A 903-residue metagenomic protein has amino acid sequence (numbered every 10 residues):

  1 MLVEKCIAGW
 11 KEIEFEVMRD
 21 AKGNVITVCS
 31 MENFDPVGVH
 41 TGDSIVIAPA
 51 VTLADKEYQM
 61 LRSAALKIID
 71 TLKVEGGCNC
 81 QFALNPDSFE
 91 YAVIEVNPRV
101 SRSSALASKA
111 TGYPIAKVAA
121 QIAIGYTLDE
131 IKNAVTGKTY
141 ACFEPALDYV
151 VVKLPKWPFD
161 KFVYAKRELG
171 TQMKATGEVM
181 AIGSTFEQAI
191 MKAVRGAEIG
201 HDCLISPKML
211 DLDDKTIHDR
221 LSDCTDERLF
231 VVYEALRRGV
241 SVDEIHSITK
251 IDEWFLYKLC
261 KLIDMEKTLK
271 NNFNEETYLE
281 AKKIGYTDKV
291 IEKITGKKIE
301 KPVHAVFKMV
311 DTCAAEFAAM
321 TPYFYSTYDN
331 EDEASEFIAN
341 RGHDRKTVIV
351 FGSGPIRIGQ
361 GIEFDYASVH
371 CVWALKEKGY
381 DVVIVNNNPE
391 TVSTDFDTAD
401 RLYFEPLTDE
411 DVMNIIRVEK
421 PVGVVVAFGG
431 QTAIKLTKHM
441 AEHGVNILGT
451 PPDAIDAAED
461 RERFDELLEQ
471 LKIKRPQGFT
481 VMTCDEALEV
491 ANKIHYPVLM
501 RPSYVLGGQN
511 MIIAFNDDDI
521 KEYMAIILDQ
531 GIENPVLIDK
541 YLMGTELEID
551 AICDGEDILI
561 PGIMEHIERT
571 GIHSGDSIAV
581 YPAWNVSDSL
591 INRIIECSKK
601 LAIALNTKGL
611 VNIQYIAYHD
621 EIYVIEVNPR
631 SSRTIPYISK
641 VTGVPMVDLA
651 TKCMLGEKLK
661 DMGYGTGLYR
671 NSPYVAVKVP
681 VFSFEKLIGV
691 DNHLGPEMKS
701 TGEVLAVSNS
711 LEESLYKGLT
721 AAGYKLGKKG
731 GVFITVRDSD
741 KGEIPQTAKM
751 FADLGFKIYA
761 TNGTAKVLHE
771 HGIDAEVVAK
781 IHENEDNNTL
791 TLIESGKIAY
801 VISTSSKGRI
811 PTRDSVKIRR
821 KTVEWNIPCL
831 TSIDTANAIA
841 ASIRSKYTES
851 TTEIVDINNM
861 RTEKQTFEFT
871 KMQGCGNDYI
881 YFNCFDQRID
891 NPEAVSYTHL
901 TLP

Functional and structural regions predicted by a protein language model:
M1-T277, A281-G285, A315, N340-K346 (+8 more regions): ATP-dependent carboxylate activation and anion-phosphoryl transfer catalytic cores that bind Mg-ATP to form
E4, C29, E95-N97, F351-G352 (+7 more regions): Short beta-strand segments
A193, V303, M309-I473, M482-E489 (+1 more regions): ATP-binding N-terminal substructure of ATP-dependent carboxylate-amine bond-forming enzymes
L236-K250, T268-E316, M320, V732-G742 (+1 more regions): Cofactor-pocket helix-loop regions in the catalytic cores of large enzyme subunits
S368-K376, R888-Y897: Short catalytic helix/loop segments, enriched in acidic residues and glycine and frequently bearing histidine
I839-R861: Class I SAM-dependent methyltransferase SAM-binding "motif I" and its flanking Rossmann-like core
T862-D890: N-terminal, positively charged, Ser/Thr/Ala/Gly-biased leader segments that form transit/presequence-like amphipathic
T898-P903: Conserved small/polar residues in nucleotide/adenosyl-binding loops
